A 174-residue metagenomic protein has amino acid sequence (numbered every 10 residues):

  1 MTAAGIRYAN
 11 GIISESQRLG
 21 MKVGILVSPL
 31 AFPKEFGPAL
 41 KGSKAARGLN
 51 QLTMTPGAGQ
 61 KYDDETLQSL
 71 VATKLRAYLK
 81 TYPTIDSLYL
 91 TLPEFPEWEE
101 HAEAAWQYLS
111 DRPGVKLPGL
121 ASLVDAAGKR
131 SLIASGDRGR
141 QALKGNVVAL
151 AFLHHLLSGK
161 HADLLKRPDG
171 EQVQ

Functional and structural regions predicted by a protein language model:
M1-Q174: Aromatic-lined carbohydrate-binding surfaces of glycoside hydrolases
